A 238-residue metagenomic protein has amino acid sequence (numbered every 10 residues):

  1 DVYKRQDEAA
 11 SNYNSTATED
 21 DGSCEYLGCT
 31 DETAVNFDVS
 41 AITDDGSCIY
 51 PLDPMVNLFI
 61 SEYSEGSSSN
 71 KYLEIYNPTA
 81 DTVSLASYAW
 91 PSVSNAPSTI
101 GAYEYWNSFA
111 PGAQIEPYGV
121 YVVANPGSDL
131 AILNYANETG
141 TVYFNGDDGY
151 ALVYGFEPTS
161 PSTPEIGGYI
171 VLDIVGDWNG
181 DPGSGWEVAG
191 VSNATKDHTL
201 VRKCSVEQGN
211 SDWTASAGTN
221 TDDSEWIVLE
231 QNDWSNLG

Functional and structural regions predicted by a protein language model:
D1-Y3: Short, small-residue-biased leader/transition segments that mark boundaries at the very start of proteins
S15, V39, A80-T82: Extracellular acidic loop/turn motifs
P51-D197: Activation on beta-sandwich/Ig-like modules and their edge loops
V191-A194, H198-G238: Extracellular low-complexity, O-glycosylation-prone Ser/Thr/Pro/Gly-rich "stalks" and linkers flanking catalytic
